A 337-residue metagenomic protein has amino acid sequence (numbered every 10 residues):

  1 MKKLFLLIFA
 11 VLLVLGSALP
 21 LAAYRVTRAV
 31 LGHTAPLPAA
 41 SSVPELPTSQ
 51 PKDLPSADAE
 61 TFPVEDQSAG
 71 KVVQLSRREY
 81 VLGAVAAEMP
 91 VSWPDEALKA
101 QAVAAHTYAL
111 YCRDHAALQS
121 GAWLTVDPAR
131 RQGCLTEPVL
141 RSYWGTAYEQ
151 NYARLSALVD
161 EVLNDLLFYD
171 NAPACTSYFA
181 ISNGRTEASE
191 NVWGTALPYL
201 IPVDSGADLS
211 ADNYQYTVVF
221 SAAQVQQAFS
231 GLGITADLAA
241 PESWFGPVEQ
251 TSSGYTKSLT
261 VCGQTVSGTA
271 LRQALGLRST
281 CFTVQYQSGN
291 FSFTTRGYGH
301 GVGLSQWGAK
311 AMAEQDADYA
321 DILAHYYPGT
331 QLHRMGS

Functional and structural regions predicted by a protein language model:
M1-S337: Conserved, single-site charged/polar hotspot
